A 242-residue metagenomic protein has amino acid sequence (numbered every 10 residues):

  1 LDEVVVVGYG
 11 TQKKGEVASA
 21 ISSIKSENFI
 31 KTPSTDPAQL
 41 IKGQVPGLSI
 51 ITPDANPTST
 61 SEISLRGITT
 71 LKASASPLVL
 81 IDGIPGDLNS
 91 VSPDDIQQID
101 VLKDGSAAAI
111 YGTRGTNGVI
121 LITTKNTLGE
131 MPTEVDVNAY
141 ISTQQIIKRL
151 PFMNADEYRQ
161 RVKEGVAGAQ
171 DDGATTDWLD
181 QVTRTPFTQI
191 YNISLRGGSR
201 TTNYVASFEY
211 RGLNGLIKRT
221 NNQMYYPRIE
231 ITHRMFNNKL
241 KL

Functional and structural regions predicted by a protein language model:
L1-N237, K241-L242: Short, small/polar-rich motifs associated with maturation and membrane association, primarily at protein termini
